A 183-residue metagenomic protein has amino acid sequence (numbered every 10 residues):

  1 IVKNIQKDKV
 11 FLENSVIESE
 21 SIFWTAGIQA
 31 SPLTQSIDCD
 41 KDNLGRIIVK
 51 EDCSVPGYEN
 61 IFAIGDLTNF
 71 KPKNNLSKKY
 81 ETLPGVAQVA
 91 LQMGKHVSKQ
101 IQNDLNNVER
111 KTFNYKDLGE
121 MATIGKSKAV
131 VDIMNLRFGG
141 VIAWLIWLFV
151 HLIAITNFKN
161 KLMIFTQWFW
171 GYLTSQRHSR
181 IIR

Functional and structural regions predicted by a protein language model:
I1-K9: A conserved short coil-to-beta-strand element within the FAD-binding core of flavoproteins
I1-V2, Q35, R46, F165: Proline- and acidic/polar-enriched loop/turn elements at helix boundaries
V2, S21, T25-I28, G125-K128: Glycine-rich beta-alpha junction loops
N4, V55, Y115: Conserved strand-loop elements at the edges of beta-sheets that form or border functional pockets
D8-M93, K99: FAD-site-proximal beta/loop scaffold in flavoenzymes
S98-R183: C-terminal, flexible cofactor-proximal segment of oxidoreductases
